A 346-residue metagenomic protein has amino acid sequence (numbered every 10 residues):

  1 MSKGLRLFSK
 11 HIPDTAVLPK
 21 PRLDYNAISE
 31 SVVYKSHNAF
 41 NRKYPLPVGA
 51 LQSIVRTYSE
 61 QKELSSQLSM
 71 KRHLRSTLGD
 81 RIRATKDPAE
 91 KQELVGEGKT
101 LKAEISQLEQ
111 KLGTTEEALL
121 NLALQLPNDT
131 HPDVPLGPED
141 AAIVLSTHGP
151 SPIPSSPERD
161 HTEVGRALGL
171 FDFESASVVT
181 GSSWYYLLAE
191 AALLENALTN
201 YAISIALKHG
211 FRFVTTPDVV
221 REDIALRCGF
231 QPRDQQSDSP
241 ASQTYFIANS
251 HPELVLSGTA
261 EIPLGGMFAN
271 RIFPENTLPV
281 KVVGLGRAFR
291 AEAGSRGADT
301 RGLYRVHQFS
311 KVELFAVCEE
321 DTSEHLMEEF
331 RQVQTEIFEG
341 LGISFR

Functional and structural regions predicted by a protein language model:
M1-S151: N-terminal alpha-helical targeting/anchoring segments
P47-A50, E63, S146-R346: TRNA-recognition modules of translation machinery and tRNA-sensing kinases, especially anticodon-binding
